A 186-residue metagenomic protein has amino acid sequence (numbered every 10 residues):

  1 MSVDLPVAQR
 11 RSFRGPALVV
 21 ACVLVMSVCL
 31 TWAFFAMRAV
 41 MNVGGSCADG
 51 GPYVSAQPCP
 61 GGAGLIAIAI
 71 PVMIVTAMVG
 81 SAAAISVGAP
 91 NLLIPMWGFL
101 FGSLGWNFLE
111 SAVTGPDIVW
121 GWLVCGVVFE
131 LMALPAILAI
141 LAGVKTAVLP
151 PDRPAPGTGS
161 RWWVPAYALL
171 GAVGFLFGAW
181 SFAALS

Functional and structural regions predicted by a protein language model:
D4-A17, T76-G98, M132-P165: Cytoplasmic membrane-interface segments at the C-terminal ends of transmembrane helices
R14-A17, G45-C47, I66-G80, G102-W120: Hydrophobic alpha-helical transmembrane segments
C22-M26, P90-A112, G159-A172: Transmembrane alpha-helical segments of multi-pass membrane proteins
M26-V43: Alpha-helical transmembrane segments of multi-pass membrane proteins
N42-G62: Perimembrane loop-to-helix junctions flanking transmembrane segments
S46, G174-S186: Juxtamembrane boundary at the C-terminal end of a transmembrane helix
P58-A77, N107, W120-P135, A166: Alpha-helical transmembrane segments of polytopic membrane proteins
P95-L141, P151: Membrane-proximal helix-loop-helix units in multi-pass membrane proteins
